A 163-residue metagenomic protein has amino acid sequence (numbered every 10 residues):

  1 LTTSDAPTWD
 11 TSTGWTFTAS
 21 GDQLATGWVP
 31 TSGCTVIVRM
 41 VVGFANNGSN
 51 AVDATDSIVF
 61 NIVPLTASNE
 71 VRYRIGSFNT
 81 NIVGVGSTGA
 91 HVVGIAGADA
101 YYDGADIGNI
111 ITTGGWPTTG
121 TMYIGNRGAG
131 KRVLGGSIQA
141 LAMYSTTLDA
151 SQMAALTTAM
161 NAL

Functional and structural regions predicted by a protein language model:
L1-I75, R132, S145-L156: Extracellular glycan-recognition modules
G27, G33-G43, A90-G97, Y101 (+2 more regions): Residues within well-ordered beta-strands of beta-sheet-rich folds
V29-T31, G86-T88, P117: Surface-exposed coil/turn segments at beta-strand junctions on protein surfaces, enriched
R72-V92: Short, aromatic/His-centered strand-loop micro-motif at the edge of beta-sheets
G76, A96-G97, Y101-I107: Short strand-turn-strand beta-turns centered on an Asx-Gly dipeptide
Y102-M122: Short, solvent-exposed beta-strand-to-loop segments that form ligand-recognition rims of beta-rich domains
G115-M143, L148: Extracellular glycan-interaction patches encoded by glycine-rich segments
G136-A140, L148, M153-L163: GGW-centered surface loops in extracellular recognition modules
